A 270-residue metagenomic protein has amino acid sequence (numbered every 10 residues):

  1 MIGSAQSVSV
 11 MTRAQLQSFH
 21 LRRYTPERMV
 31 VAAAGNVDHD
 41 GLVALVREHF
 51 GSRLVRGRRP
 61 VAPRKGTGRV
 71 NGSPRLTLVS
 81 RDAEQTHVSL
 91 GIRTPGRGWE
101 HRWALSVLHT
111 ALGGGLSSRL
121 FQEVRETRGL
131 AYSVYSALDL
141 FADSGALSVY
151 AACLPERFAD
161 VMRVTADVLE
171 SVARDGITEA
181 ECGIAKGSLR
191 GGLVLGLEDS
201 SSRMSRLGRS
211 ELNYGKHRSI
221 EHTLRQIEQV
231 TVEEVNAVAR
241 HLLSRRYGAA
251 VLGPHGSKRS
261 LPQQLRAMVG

Functional and structural regions predicted by a protein language model:
M1-P60, L78, P95, A104 (+1 more regions): Charge-rich, well-structured scaffold segments of protease-associated domains
R58-S118: His/Glu-based metal-binding/catalytic segments typifying zinc-dependent metallopeptidases
F121-Q122: Phosphate-proximal small/polar/acidic motifs at interfaces that engage nucleotide phosphates, polyphosphates
